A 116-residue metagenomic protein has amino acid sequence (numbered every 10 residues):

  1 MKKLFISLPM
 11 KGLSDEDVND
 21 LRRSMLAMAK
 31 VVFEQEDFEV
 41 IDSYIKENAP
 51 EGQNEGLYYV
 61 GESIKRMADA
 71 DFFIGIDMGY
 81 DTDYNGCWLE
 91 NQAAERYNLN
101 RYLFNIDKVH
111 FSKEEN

Functional and structural regions predicted by a protein language model:
M1-N116: Conserved catalytic or regulatory cores that recognize and/or transform ribose-phosphate-containing ligands
